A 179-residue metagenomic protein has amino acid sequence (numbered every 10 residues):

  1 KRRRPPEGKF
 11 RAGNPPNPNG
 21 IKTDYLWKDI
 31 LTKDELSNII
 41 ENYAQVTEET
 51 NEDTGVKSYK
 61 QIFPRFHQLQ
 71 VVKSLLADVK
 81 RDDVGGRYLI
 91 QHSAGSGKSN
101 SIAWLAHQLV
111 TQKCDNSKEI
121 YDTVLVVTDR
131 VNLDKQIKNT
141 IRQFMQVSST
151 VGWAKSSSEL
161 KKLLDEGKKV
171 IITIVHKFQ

Functional and structural regions predicted by a protein language model:
K1-T123, N132, Q136-V147, E166-G167: ATP-dependent helicase/translocase motor core
D129-R130, V175: Residues immediately flanking
V151-S156: Phosphate/diphosphate-binding loops
S157-I171: Conserved motor-coupling elements within RecA-like helicase/translocase cores
V170-Q179: Conserved RecA-like ASCE ATPase "motif II neighborhood" in helicase/translocase motors
